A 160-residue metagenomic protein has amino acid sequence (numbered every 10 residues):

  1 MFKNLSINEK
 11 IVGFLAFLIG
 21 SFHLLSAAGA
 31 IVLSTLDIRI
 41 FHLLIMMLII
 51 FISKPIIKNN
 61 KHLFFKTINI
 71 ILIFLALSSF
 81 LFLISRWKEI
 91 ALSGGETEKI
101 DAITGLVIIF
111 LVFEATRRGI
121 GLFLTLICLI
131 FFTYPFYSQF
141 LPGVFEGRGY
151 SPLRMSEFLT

Functional and structural regions predicted by a protein language model:
M1-G95, A102-L106: Conserved, well-structured core domains of diverse proteins
V32-T35, K58-F65, I90-T160: Hydrophobic transmembrane alpha-helices of multi-pass solute/ion transporters
